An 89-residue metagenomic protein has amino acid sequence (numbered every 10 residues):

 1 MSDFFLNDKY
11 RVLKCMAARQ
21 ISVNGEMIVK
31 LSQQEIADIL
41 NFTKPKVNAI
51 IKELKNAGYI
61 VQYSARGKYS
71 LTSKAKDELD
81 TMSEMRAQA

Functional and structural regions predicted by a protein language model:
M1-R19: Short alpha-helical segments that sit at the start of domains
A18-I28: Short helix-capping/hinge SLiMs at alpha-helix to coil transitions
M27-K30, K68: Residue at a beta-strand N-cap/secondary-structure junction
V29-D38: A short alpha-helical element within helix-turn-helix/winged-helix DNA-binding domains across DNA-binding proteins
N41-N56: Short amphipathic alpha-helical interaction segments
K55-A65: A short, conserved structural fragment
G67-S73: Minor-groove-contacting beta-hairpin "wing" of winged helix-turn-helix DNA-binding domains
K76-A89: Short, amphipathic alpha-helical interaction segments positioned at domain boundaries
